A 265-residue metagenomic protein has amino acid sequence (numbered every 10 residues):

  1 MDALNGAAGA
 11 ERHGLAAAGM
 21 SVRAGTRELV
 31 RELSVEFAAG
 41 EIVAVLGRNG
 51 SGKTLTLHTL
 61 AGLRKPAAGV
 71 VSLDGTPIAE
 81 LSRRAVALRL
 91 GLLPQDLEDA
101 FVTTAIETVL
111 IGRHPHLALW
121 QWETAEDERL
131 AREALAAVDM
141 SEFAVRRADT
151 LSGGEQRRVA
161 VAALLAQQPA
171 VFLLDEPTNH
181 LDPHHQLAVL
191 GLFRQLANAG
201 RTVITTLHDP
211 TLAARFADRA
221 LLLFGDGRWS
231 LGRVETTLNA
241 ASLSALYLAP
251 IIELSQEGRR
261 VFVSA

Functional and structural regions predicted by a protein language model:
L46-R48: The feature captures the beta-strand-to-loop junction immediately N-terminal to the Walker
A61: Helix-to-loop junction immediately C-terminal to a conserved catalytic motif
G69-P77, V86: Conserved ABC transporter NBD signature motif
L110, A125-F143: Conserved ABC ATPase "signature" region
R147-L151, E155: Conserved ABC ATPase signature
F172-E176: Catalytic Walker B motif of ABC-type/P-loop ATPase nucleotide-binding domains
T236, A240, S244-A265: ABC ATPase nucleotide-binding domains
